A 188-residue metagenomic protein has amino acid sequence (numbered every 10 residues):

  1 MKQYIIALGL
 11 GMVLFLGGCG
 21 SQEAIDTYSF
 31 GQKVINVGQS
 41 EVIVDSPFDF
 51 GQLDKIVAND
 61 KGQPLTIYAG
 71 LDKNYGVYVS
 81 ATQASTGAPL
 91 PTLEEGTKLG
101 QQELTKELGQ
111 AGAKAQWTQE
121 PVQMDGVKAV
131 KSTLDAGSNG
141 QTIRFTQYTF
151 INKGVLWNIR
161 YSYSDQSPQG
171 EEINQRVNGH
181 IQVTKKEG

Functional and structural regions predicted by a protein language model:
Q3-T66, Q141, Y161-G188: N-terminal targeting sequences that direct proteins away from the cytosol to non-cytosolic compartments
N36-V37, L71-D72, A136-S138: Short acidic, glycine-rich loop/turn motifs
K55, E103-T149: Signature of long, low-cysteine stretches enriched in small and polar/charged residues
P64-L71, R144-N152: Short, surface-exposed beta-strand/loop micro-motifs that present aromatic residues
I67-K98: A short acidic-to-branched-hydrophobic micro-motif
L71-G76, V127, F150-L156: Short, solvent-exposed coil/turn segments at beta-strand boundaries
V79-A81, V155-Y163: Short, well-ordered beta-strand elements
L93-G112, V177-Q182: Long, charged/polar, surface-exposed segments that mediate recognition or autoinhibition
